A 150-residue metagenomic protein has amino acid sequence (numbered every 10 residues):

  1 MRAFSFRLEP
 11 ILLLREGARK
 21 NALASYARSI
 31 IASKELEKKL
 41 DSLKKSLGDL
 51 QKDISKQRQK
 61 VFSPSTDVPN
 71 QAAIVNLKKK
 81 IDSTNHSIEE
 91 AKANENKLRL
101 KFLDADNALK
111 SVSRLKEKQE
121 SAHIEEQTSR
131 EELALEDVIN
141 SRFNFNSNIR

Functional and structural regions predicted by a protein language model:
M1-R150: Charge-rich amphipathic alpha-helical interaction elements
